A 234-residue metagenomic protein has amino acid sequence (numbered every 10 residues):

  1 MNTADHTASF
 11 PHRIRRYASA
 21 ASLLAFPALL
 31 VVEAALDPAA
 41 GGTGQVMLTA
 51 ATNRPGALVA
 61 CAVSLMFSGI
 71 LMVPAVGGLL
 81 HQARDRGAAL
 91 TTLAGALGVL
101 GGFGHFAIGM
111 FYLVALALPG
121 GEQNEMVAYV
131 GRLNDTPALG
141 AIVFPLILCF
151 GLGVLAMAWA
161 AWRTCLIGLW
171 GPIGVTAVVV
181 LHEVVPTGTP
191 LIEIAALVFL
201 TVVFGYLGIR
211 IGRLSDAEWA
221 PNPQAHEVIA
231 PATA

Functional and structural regions predicted by a protein language model:
N2-A234: Hydrophobic, aromatic-enriched alpha-helical segments typical of multi-pass transmembrane helices
